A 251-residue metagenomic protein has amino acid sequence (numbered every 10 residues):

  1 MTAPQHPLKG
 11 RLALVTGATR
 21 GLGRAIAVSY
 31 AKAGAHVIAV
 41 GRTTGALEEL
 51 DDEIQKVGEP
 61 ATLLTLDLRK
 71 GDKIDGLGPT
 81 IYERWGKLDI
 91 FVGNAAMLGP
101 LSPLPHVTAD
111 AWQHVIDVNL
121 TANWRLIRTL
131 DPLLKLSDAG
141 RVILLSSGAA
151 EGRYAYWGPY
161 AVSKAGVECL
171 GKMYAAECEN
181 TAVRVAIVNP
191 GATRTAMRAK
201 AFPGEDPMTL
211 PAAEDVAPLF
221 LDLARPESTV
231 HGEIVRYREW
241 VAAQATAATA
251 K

Functional and structural regions predicted by a protein language model:
R11, E59-P60, K87-L88, L134-S147 (+1 more regions): Active-site loop of short-chain dehydrogenase/reductase
L12, T19-R20: Conserved glycine-rich cofactor-binding loop
A33-E49: Conserved glycine-rich Rossmann-like NAD(P)H-binding loop of the short-chain dehydrogenase/reductase
G45, T65-G76, A109: The beta1-alpha1 cofactor-binding region of Rossmann-like NAD(H)/NADP(H)-dependent oxidoreductases
M97, K135, R141-G166, G171-N180 (+1 more regions): Catalytic loop of short-chain dehydrogenase/reductase
S102-L104, A111-I116: Substrate-binding pocket helix/loop in short-chain dehydrogenase/reductase
N180-V183, I187-V188, T195, G204-K251: C-terminal helical subdomain
